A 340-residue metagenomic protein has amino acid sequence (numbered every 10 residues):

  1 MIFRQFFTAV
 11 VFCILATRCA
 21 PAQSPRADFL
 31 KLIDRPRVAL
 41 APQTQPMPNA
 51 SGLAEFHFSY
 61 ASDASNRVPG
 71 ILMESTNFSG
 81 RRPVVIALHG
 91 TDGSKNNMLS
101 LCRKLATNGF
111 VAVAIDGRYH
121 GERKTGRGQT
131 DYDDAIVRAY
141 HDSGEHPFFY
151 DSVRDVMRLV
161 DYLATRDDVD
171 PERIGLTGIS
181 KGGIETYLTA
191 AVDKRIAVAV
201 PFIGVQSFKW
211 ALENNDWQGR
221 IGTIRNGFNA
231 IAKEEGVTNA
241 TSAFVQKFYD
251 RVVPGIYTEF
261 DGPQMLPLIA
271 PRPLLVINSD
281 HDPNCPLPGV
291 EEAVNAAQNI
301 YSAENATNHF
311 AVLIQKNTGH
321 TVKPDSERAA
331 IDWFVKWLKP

Functional and structural regions predicted by a protein language model:
T8-R18: Bacterial N-terminal signal peptides
D34-G80: N-terminal cap/lid segment of alpha/beta-hydrolase-fold proteins
G80-R81, I86, T91-M157, A164 (+1 more regions): Cap/lid segment of the alpha/beta-hydrolase catalytic domain
N108, M157-N226, P254-Y257: Primarily recognizes the serine-hydrolase "nucleophile elbow" in alpha/beta-hydrolase and SGNH/GDSL folds
V198-M265, P286, V290-N295, S302-T307: Mobile cap/lid helix-loop segments that gate and shape the active-site cleft of serine hydrolases
I231, V294-P340: C-terminal catalytic histidine-bearing segment of alpha/beta-hydrolase fold enzymes
I269, V276-N278: Short beta-strand/loop motif that positions the catalytic acidic residue of the alpha/beta-hydrolase fold
D280-C285, E291, G319-T321: Acidic catalytic loop of the alpha/beta-hydrolase fold
